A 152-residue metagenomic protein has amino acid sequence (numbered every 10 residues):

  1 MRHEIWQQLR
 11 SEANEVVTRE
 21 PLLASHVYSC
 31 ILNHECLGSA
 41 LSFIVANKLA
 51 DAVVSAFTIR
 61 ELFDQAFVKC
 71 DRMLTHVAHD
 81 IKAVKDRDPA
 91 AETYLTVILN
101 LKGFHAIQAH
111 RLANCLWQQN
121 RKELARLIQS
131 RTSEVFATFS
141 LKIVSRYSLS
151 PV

Functional and structural regions predicted by a protein language model:
M1-S133: Terminal amphipathic alpha-helical/low-complexity segments used for targeting or macromolecular assembly
T132-V152: Structural signal for interior beta-strand "rungs" in well-ordered beta-sheet cores of soluble enzyme domains
